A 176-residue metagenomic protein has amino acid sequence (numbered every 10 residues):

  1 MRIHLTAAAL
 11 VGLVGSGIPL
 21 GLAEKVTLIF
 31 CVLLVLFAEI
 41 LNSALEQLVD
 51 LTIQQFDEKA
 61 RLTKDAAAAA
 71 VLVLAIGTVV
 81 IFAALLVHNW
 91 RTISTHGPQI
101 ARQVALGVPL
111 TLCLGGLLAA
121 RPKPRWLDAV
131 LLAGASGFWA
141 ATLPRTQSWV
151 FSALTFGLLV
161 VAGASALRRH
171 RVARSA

Functional and structural regions predicted by a protein language model:
M1-L33, V73-P122, L127-A176: Hydrophobic alpha-helical transmembrane segments
L34-L74: Acidic (Asp/Glu-rich) catalytic motifs at the cytosolic membrane interface
